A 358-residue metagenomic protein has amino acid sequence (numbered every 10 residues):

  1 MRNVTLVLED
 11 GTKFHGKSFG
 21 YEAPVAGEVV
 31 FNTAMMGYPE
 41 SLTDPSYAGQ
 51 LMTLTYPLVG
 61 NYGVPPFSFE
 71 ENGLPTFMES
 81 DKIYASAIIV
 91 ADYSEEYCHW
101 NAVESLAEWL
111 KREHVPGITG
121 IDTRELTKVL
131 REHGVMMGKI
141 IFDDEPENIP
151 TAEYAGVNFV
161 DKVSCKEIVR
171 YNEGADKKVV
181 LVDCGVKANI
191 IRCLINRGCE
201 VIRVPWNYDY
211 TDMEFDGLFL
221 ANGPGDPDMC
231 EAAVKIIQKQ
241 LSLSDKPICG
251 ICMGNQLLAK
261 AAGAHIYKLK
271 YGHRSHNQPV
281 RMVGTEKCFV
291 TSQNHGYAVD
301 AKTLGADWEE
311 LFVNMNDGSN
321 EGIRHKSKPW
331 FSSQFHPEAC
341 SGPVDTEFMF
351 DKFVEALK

Functional and structural regions predicted by a protein language model:
M1-N207, P227, K235, C340 (+1 more regions): RNA-binding accessory domains that recognize and position tRNA/RNA substrates
T5, P279-R281, L311, G322: Residue-level detector of beta-strand face positions
P116, K178, P247-C249, H265 (+1 more regions): Proline-centered loop/turn at the N-terminus of a beta-strand
K178-D183, T291-S292, F331-F335: Active-site-proximal beta-strand elements of phosphoester/diester hydrolases
M213-L218: Short acidic/histidine-rich motifs immediately flanking catalytic phosphotransfer sites in two-component signaling
N222-A298, G342-K352, A356: Cysteine-nucleophile active-site neighborhood
K287-K328: Catalytic beta-strand/loop cores that center a nucleophilic Ser/Cys/Thr and support acyl-enzyme chemistry
G322-K358: A glycine-centered loop/beta-turn motif at secondary-structure junctions
